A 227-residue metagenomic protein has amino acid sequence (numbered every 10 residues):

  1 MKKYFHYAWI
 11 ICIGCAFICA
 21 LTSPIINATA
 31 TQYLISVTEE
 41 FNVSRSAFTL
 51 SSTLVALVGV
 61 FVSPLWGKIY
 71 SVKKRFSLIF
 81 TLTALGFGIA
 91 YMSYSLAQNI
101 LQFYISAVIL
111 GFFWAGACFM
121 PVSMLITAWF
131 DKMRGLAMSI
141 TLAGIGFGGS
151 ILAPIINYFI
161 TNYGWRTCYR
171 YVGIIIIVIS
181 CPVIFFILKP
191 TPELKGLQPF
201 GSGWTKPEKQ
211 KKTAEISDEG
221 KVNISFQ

Functional and structural regions predicted by a protein language model:
Y7-L50, V62-W66, L152-A153: Extracytoplasmic
A20, A90, L101-A117: Hydrophobic core of transmembrane alpha-helices in multi-pass small-molecule transporters, especially MFS/SLC-type
V37, G116-F130, M138: Intracellular juxtamembrane helix-capping segments at the cytosolic ends of symmetry-related transmembrane helices
N42, K74, L96-Q98, D131: Helix-breaking motifs and short loop linkers at transmembrane-helix boundaries and internal kinks in secondary membrane
F61-R75: Helix-to-loop junctions at the C-terminal end of transmembrane segments in multipass secondary transporters
L85-Q98: C-terminal ends and interior cores of transmembrane alpha-helices in multi-pass membrane transporters/permeases
I140-T141, I145-L197: Helix-loop-helix hairpin linking two adjacent transmembrane segments in secondary transporters
K189-S225: Flexible cytoplasmic inter-helical loops of multi-pass small-molecule transporters
